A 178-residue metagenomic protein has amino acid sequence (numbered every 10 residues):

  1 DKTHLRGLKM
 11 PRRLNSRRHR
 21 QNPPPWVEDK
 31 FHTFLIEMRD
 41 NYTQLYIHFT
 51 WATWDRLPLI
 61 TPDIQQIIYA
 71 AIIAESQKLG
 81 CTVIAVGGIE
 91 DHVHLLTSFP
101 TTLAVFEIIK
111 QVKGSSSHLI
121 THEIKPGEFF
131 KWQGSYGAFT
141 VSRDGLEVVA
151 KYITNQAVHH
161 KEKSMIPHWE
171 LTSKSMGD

Functional and structural regions predicted by a protein language model:
K2-R6, R18: Compositionally biased, intrinsically disordered low-complexity segments enriched in Pro/Arg/Gln/His
P11-R12, S16-D178: Basic nucleic-acid-binding interfaces
